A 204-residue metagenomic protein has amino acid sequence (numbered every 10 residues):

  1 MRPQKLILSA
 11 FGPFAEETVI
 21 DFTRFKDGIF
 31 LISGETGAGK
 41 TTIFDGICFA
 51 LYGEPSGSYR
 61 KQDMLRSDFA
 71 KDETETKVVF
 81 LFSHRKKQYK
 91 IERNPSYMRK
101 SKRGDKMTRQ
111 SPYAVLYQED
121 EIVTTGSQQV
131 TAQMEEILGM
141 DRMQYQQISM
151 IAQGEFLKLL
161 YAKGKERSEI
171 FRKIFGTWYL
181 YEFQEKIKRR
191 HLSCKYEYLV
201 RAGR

Functional and structural regions predicted by a protein language model:
M1-A132, R142-Q144: Extreme N-terminal "head/tail" segments of very large remodeling/mechanoenzyme assemblies
F30-L31, F49, I122, E136 (+1 more regions): Extended, Lys/Glu-rich alpha-helical coiled-coil stalks
